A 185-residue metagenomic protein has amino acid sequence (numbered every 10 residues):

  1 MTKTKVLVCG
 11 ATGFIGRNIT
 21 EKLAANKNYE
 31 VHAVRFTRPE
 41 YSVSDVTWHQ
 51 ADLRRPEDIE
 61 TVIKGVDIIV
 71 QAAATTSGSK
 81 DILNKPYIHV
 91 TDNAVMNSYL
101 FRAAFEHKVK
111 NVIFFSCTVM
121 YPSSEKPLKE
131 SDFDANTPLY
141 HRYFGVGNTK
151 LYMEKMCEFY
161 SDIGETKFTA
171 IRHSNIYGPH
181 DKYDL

Functional and structural regions predicted by a protein language model:
V6-N26: N-terminal Rossmann NAD(P)H-binding glycine-rich loop of SDR-like oxidoreductase domains
V34-R38, L53: N-terminal Rossmann-fold cofactor-binding loop
V43-R55: Rossmann-fold cofactor-recognition segment
L53-N93, A103-E106: NAD(P)H-binding glycine-rich loop region in Rossmannoid oxidoreductase-like domains and their noncatalytic homologs
Q71, S98-Y143, T169: Conserved Rossmann-fold NAD(P)-dependent oxidoreductase catalytic core, especially the SDR/UDP-sugar
H89-N97, F105, I113, T149-K150: Short alpha-helix in the Rossmann-fold core of NAD(P)-dependent oxidoreductases
M120-P122, G145, T169-L185: Flexible, glycine-rich beta-alpha linker
H141-T169: Active-site Tyr-X1-5-Lys
